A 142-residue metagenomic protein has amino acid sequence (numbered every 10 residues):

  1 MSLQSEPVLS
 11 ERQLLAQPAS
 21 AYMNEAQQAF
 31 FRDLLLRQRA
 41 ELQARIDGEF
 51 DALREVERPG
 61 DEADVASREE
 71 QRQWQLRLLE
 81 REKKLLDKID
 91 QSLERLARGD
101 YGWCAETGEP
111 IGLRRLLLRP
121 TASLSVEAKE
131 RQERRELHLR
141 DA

Functional and structural regions predicted by a protein language model:
S2-R98, R135-A142: Interaction interfaces in information-processing and related assembly proteins
F30, E106, P120: Amphipathic alpha-helical recognition patches that constitute DNA-binding helices
L35, G108, K129: Cys/His-coordinated zinc-binding microdomains
Y101, A122: Residues immediately within or flanking Cys/His clusters that coordinate Zn2+ in small zinc-binding modules
C104-T107, S125: Short cysteine-rich clusters marking metal-coordination/redox-active sites
I111-G112, E133: Short functional micro-motifs and their immediate structural scaffolds
G112, S125-A128: Zinc-coordinating Cys/His ligand positions in small cysteine/histidine-rich zinc-finger domains
R114-L118: Short Cys/His-rich "knuckle" micro-motifs
